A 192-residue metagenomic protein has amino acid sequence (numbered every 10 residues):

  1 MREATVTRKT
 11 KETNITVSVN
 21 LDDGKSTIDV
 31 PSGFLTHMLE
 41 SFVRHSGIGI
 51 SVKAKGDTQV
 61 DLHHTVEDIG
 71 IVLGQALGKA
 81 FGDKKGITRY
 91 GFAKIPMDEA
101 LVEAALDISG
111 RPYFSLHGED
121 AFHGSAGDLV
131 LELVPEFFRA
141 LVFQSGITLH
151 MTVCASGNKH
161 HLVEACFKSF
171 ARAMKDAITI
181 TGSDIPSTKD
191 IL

Functional and structural regions predicted by a protein language model:
M1-L192: Structural preference for solvent-exposed beta-strand-turn elements and adjacent flexible terminal/loop segments within
